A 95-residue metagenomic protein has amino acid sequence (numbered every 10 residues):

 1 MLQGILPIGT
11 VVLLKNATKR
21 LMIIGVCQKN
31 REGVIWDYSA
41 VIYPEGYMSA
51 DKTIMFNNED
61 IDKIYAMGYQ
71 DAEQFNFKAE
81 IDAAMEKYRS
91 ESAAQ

Functional and structural regions predicted by a protein language model:
I5-L6: Short, well-ordered loop/turn sites that connect or cap secondary structure elements
K19-K29: Short beta-strand-centered aromatic/proline hotspots
K29-S39: Short, solvent-exposed secondary-structure boundary/capping segments
V41-Q95: Intrinsically disordered, low-complexity, charged/polar segments
